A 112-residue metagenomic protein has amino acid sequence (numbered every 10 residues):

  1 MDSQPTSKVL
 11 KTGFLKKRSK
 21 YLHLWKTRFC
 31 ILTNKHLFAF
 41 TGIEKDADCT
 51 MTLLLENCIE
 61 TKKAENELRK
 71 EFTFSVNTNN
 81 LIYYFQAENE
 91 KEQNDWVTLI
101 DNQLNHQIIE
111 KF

Functional and structural regions predicted by a protein language model:
M1-T12, E44-K45, K62, E67-T73 (+1 more regions): Eukaryotic intrinsically disordered, low-complexity regulatory regions enriched in serine/proline/threonine and acidic
S7-M51, W96: Polybasic phosphoinositide-binding surfaces of eukaryotic membrane-targeting domains
L15, C58-E60: Short, surface-exposed loop motifs enriched in S/T, G, D/E and P with embedded aromatic residues
Y21-T27, E60-F112: Canonical pleckstrin homology
